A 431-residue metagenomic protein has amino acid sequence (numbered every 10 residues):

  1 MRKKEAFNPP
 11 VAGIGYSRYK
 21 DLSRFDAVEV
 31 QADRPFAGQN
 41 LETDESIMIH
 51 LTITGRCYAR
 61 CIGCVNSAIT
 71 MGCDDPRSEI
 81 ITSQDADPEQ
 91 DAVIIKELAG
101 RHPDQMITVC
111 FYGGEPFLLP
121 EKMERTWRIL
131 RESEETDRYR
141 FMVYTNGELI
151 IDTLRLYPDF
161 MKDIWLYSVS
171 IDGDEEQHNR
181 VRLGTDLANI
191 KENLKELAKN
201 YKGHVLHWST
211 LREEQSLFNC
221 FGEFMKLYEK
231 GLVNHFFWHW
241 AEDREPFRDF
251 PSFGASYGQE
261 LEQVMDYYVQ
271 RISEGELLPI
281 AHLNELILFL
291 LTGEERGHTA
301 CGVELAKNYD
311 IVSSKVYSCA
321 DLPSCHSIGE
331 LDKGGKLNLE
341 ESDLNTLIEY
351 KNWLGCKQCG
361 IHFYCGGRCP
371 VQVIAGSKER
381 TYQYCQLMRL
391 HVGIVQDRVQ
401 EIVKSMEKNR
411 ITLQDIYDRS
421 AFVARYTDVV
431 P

Functional and structural regions predicted by a protein language model:
E5-F7, A32, K315, D321-P431: Flexible mid-to-C-terminal extensions adjoining Fe-S/redox cofactors in radical SAM and related proteins
F7-L154, D163-W165: Conserved alpha-helical substructure of the radical SAM core
A37-Q39, G293-R296, N345-T346: Short, P/G- and charge-enriched loop/turn segments at secondary-structure junctions
I53-G55, V65-S67, G114, V169-D174 (+2 more regions): Short loop/turn segments at strand-loop or loop-helix junctions that form parts of catalytic or ligand-binding pockets
A59, E176, G367: Glycine-centered loop/turn positions within well-structured domains that cap or flank conserved ligand/cofactor-binding
C61, P120, A320, R368-C369: Activation segment
A92, K96-C110, L119-E242: Radical SAM/AdoMet-radical enzyme domain recognition
E176, R180-K195, K199-Y317, L322-E330: Radical SAM enzyme [4Fe-4S]-AdoMet core and its adjacent flexible, acidic and glycine-rich loops/tails across
